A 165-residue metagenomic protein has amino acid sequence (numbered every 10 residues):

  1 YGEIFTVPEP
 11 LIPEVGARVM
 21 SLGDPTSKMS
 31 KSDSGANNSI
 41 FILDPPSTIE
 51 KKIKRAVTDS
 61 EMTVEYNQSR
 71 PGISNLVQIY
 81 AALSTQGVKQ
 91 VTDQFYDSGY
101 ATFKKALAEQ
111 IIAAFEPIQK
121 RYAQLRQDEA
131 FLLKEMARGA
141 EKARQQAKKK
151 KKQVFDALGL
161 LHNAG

Functional and structural regions predicted by a protein language model:
Y1-G165: Conserved nucleotide- and phosphate/pyrophosphate-binding catalytic cores in adenylate/nucleotidyl-handling enzymes
